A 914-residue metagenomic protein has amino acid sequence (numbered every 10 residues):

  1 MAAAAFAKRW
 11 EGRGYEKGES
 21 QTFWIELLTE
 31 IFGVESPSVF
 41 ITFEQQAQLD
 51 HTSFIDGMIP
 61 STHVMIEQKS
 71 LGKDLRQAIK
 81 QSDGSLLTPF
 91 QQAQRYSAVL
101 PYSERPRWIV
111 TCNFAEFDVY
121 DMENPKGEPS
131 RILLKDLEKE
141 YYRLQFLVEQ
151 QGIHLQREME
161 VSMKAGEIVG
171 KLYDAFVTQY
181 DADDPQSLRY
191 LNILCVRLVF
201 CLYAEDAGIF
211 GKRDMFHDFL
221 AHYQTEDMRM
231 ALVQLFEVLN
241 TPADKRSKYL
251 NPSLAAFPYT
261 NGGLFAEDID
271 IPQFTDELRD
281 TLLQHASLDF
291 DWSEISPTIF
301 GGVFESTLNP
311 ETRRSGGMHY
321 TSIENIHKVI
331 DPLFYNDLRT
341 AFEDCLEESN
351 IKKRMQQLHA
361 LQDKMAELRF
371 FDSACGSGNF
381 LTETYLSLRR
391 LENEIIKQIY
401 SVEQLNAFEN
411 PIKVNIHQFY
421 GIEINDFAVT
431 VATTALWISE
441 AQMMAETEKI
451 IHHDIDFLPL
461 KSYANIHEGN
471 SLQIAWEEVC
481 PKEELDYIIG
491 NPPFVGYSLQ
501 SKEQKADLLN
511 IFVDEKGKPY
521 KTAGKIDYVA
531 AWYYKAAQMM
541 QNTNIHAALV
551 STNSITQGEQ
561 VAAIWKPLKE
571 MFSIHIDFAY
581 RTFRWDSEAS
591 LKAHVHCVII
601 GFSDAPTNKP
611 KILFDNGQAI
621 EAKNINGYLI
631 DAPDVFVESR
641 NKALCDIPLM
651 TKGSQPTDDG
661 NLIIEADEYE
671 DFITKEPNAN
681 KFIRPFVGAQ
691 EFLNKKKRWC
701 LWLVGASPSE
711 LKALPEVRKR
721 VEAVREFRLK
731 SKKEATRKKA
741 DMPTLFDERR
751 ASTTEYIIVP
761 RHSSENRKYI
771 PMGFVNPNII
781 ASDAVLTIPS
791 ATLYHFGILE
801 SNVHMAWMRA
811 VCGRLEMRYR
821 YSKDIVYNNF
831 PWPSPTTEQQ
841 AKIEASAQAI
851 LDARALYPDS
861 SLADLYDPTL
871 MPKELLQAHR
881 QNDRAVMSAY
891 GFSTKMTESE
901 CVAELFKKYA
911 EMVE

Functional and structural regions predicted by a protein language model:
M1-R9, L86, C112-A115, L134 (+15 more regions): Preference for the N-terminal adenyl/adenosyl cofactor-binding alpha/beta module
M1-W108, M122-K126, G152, T744: A short, conserved, highly charged catalytic patch centered on acidic carboxylates
W24-T29, T88-I109, A435, S439 (+3 more regions): Metal-dependent nuclease catalytic cores in nucleic-acid-processing enzymes, especially RNase H-like/related
V39-I41, D214-F219, A341-K364, L388-H417 (+1 more regions): Flexible phosphate/Mg2+-sensing switch loops adjacent to catalytic phosphate-binding sites
Q45-S53, P101, W108, E116-K164 (+20 more regions): Signature of N6-adenine DNA methyltransferases within the class I
Q94, A530, T607-N608, N616-A845 (+1 more regions): Polybasic, glycine- and aromatic-enriched phosphate-binding surface used to engage nucleic acids
A286, I351-R369, I412, D454 (+5 more regions): Flexible, glycine/threonine-enriched loop-and-boundary segments that flank and lead into catalytic domains of large
C375, I574, E716-V724, K739-A740 (+1 more regions): Non-catalytic DNA-recognition/assembly elements of restriction-modification systems
